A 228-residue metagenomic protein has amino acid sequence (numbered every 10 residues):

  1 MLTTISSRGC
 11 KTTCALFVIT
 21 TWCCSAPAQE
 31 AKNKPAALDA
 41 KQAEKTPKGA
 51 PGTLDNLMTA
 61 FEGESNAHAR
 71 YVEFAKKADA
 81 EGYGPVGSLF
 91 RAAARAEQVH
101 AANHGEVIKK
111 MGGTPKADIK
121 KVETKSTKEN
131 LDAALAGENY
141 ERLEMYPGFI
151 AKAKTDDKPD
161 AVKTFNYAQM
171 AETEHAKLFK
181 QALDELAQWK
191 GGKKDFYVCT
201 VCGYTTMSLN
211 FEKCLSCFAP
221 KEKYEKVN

Functional and structural regions predicted by a protein language model:
L2-C14: Bacterial N-terminal signal peptides that target proteins for export
T13-W22: Bacterial N-terminal signal peptides
C24-A28: Sec/Tat signal peptide C-region and signal peptidase I cleavage site
E30-N228: Non-heme di-metal
